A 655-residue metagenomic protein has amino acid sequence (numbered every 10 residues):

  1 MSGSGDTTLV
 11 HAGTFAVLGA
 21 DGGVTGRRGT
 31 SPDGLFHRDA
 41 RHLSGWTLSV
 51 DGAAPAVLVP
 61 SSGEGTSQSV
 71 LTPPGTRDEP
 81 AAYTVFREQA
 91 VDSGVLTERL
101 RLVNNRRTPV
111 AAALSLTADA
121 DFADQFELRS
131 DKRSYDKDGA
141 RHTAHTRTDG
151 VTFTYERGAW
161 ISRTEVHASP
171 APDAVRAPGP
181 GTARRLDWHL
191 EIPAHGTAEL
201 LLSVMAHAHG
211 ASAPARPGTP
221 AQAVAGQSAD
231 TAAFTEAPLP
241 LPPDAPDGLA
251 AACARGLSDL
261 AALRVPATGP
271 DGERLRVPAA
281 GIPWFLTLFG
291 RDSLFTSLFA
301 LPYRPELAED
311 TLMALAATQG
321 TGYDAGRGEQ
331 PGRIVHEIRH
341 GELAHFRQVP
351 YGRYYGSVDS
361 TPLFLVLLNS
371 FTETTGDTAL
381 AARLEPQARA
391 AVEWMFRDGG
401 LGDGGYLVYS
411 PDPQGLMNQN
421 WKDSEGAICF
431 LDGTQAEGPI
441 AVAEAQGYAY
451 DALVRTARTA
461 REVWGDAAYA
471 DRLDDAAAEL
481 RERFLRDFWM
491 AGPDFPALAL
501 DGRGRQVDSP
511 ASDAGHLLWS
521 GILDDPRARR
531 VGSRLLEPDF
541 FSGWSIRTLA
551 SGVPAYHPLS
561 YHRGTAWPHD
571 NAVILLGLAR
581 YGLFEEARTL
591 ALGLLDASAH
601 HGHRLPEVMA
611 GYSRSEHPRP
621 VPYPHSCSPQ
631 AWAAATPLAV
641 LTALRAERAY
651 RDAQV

Functional and structural regions predicted by a protein language model:
M1-A82, G94, D121-F122, F126 (+3 more regions): An extended acidic
L71-R77, P243-L288, A314-Y354, L401-A441 (+2 more regions): Extended glycan-interaction surfaces of carbohydrate-active proteins
A81-Q89, G139, P331-T361, L367-T374: Aromatic/His-enriched, Gly/Pro-containing loop or helix-boundary segments that lie immediately adjacent to catalytic
T84, D92-T97, N104-T287, T378-L380 (+4 more regions): Acidic/polar, glycine-enriched structural segments that form the non-catalytic walls/loops of the carbohydrate-binding
P214-Q227, G248-R255, R304-T318, T378-F396 (+6 more regions): Extended, well-ordered alpha-helical scaffold segments
D292-Y323, D513-D524, N571-F584, A591: Alpha-helical support elements that line or immediately flank enzyme active sites and cofactor-binding pockets
S297-A317, F346-L401, A441-Q446: Substrate-binding cleft of carbohydrate-active enzyme catalytic domains
L298-P302, L365-E373, D451-E462, W519 (+2 more regions): Short glycine/serine- and small hydrophobic-enriched flexible loop segments
